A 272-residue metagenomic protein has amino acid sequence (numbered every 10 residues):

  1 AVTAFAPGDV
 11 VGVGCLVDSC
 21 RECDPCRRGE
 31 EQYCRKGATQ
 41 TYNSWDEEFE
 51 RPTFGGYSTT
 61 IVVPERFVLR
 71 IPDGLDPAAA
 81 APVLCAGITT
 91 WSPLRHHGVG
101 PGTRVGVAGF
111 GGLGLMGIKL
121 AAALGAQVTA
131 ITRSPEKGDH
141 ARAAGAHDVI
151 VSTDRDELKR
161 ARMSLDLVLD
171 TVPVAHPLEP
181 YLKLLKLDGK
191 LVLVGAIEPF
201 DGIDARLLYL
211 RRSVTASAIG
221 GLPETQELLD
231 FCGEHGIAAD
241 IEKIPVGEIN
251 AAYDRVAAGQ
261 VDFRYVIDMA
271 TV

Functional and structural regions predicted by a protein language model:
A1-R27, Q32, F54, P72-G74: Glycine-rich beta-strand-centered segment in the early N-terminal region that forms part of a ligand/cofactor-binding
F49-Y57, D73-R95, V107-M116: A glycine-rich, Thr/Ser-enriched phosphate-binding loop motif common to dinucleotide/cofactor-binding enzymes
P101-F110, L120-P180: Adenosine-nucleotide cofactor-binding segment
L185-K186: Helix-to-beta-strand junctions that scaffold the AdoMet/dcAdoMet cofactor pocket in Class I SAM-dependent enzymes
G189-K190: Glycine-centered, small-residue-biased loops immediately flanking beta-strands in adenine/cofactor-binding cores
G195-R211, L222-D230: Rossmann-fold NAD(P)-binding glycine/threonine-rich loop
L222-V272: C-terminal hydrophobic helical "lid"/dimerization subdomain of Rossmann-like NAD(P)H-dependent oxidoreductases
